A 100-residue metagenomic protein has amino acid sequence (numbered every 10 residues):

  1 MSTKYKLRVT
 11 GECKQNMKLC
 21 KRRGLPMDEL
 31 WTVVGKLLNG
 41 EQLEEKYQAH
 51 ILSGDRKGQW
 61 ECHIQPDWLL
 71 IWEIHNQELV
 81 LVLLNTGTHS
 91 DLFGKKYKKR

Functional and structural regions predicted by a protein language model:
M1-K6, Q15, R22-M27, D67-L69 (+1 more regions): Enriched for short, Lys/Arg-rich terminal
Y5-R8, E61: Generic alpha-helical hydrophobic packing signal
R8-E44: N-terminal first-folded block
L30, Y47, I51-G54, L69 (+1 more regions): Flexible domain-boundary/linker segments
K36-H63: A short, surface-exposed loop/turn module that caps and links secondary-structure elements
